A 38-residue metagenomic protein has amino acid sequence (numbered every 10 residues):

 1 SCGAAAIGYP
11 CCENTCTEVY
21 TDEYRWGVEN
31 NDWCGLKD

Functional and structural regions predicted by a protein language model:
S1-D38: Extracellular/cell-surface secretome signature
